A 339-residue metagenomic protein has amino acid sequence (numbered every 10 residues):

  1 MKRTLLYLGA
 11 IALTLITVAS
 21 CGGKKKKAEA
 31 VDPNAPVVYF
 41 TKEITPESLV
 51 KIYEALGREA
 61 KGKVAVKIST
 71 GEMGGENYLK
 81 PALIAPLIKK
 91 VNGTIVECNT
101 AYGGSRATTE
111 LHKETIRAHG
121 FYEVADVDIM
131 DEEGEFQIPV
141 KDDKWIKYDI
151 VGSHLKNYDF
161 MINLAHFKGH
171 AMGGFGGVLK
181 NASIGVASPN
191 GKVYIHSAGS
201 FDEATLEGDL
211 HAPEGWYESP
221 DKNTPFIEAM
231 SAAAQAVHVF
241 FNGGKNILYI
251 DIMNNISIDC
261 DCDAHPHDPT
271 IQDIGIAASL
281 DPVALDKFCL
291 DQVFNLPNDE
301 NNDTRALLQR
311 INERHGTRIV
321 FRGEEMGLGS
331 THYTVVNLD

Functional and structural regions predicted by a protein language model:
M1-L8: Bacterial N-terminal signal peptides that target proteins for export
L5, K26-K27, S69: Small/flexible residues
A10-A12: Long, low-complexity intrinsically disordered regions enriched in Ser/Thr, Asp/Glu, Pro/Gly
T17-S20: C-terminal motif of bacterial Sec signal peptides marking the signal peptidase cleavage site
G23-P33: Bacterial Sec signal peptide processing site at the extreme N-terminus
V31-D339: Extended, low-polarity segments enriched in aliphatic/aromatic residues
